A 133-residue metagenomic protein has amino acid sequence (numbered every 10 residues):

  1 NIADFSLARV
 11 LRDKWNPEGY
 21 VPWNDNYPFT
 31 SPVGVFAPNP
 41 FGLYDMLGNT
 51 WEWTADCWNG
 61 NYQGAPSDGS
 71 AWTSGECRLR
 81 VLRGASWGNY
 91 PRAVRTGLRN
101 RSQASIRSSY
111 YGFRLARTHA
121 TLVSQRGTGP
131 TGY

Functional and structural regions predicted by a protein language model:
N1-L98, S109, R126-Y133: Functional-site microenvironments in short loops/helix caps that host divalent-cation chemistry
S102: Short surface loop/edge beta-strand patches of beta-sandwich-type extracellular domains that form ligand-contact sites
S105-G112: Short glycine/proline-enriched turn or capping motifs at secondary-structure junctions
L115-L122: Short beta-strand-to-coil "C-cap" segments at the C-terminal boundary of structured domains/repeats, marking
